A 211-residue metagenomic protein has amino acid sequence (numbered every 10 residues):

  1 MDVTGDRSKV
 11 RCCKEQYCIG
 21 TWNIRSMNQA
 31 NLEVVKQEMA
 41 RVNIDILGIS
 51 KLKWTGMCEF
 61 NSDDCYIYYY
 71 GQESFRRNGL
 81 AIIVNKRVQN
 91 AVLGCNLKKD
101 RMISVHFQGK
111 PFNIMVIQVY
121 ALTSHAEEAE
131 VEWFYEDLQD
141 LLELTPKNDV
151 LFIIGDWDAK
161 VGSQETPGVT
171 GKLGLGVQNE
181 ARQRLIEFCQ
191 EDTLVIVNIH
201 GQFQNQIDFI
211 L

Functional and structural regions predicted by a protein language model:
M1-L211: A shared catalytic/ligand-binding motif for oxyanion handling
